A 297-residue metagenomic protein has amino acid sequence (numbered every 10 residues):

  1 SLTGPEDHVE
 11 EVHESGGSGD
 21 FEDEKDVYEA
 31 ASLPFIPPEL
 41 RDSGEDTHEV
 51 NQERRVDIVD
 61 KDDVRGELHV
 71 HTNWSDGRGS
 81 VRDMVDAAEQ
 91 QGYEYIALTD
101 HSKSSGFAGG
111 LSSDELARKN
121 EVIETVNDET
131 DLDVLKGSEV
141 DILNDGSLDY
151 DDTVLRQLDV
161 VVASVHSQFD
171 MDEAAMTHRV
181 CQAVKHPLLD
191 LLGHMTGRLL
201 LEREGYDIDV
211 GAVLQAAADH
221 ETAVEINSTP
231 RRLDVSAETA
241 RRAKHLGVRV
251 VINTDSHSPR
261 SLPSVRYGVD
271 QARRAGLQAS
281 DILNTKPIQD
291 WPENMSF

Functional and structural regions predicted by a protein language model:
S1-T72, R78-L98, K103-D133, N144-F297: Charged catalytic cores and adjacent phosphate/nucleic-acid-binding surfaces used for phosphate/nucleic-acid chemistry
K136-S138: Short loop/edge segments at beta-strand edges and connector loops that shape dinucleotide/nucleotide cofactor-binding
